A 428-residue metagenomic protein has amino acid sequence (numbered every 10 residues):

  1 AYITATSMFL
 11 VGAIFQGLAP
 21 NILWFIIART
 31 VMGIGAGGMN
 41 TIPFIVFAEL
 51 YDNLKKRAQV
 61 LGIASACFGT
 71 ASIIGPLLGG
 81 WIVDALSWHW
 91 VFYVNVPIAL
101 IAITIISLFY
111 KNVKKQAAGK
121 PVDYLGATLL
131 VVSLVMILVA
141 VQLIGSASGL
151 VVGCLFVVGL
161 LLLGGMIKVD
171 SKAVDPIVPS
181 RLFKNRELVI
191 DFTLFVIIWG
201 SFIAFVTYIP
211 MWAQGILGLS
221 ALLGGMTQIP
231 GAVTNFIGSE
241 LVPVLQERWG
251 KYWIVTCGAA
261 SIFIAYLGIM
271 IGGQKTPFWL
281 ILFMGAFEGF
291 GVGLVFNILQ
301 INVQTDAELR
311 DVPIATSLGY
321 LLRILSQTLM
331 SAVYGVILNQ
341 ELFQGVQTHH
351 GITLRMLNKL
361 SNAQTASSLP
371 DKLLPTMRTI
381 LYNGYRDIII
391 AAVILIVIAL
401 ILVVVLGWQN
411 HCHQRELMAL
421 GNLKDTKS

Functional and structural regions predicted by a protein language model:
A1-L125: Helix-loop-helix hairpins in multi-pass membrane proteins, especially solute transporters
G12, W24, I34, L150-L155 (+2 more regions): 12-transmembrane solute porter fold
L18, L77, W81, A85-L86 (+9 more regions): Membrane-interface helix caps of multi-pass small-molecule transporters
V46-L50, W81, F109, V139 (+5 more regions): A residue-level signal for alpha-helical anchor/packing sites in multi-pass solute transporters
D84-L194, I198-S201, T227: Hydrophobic transmembrane-helix bundles of small-molecule transporters
D84-V96, Q142-V152, N339-V393: A membrane-interface helix-boundary motif in multi-pass transporters
K115-K120, D175-R181, Q344-H349, H411-G421: Short, Lys/Arg-enriched, Gly/Pro-containing loop segments at transmembrane-helix junctions of multi-pass membrane
Q304, Q364-S428: Transmembrane-helix exit segments and adjacent C-terminal regions of multi-pass membrane proteins
